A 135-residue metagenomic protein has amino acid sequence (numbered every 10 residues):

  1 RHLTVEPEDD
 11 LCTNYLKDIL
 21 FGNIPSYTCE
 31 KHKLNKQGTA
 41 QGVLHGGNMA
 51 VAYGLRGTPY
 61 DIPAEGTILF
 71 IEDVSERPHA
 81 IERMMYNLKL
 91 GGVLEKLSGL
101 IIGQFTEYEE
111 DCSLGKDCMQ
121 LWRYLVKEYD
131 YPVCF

Functional and structural regions predicted by a protein language model:
H2-G57: Conserved anion/nucleotide-ligand pocket segment
H2-V5, V74-E76, E107-Y108: Short histidine/acidic/glycine/proline-rich micro-motifs that form metal- and phosphate-coordinating active-site loops
K31, A64, G99-G103: Short acidic (Asp/Glu) and glycine-rich catalytic loops that position anionic groups and cofactors
K36-Q37, L44, Y60-P63, V93-L94 (+1 more regions): Solvent-exposed alpha-helices and their adjacent loops that cap or buttress functional pockets in soluble metabolic
L44-L88: Oxyanion-binding "anion nests"
R83-F135: C-terminal active-site/capping subdomain that shapes the small-molecule cofactor and substrate pocket of enzyme
